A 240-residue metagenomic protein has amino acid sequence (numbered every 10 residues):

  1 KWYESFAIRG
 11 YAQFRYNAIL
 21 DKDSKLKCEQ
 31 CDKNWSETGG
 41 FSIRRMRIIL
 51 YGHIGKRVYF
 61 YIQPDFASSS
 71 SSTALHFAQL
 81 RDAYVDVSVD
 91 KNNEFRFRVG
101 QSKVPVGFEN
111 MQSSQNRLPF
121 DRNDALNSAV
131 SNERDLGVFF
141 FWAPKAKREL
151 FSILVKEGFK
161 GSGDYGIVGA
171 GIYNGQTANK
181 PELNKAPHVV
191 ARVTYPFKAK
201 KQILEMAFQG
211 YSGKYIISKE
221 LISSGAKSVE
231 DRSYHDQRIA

Functional and structural regions predicted by a protein language model:
W2-G175, L183-V190, T194-Q202: Outer membrane beta-barrel
K27, T194-A240: Detector for outer-membrane/organellar transmembrane beta-barrel domains, recognizing the amphipathic beta-strand
